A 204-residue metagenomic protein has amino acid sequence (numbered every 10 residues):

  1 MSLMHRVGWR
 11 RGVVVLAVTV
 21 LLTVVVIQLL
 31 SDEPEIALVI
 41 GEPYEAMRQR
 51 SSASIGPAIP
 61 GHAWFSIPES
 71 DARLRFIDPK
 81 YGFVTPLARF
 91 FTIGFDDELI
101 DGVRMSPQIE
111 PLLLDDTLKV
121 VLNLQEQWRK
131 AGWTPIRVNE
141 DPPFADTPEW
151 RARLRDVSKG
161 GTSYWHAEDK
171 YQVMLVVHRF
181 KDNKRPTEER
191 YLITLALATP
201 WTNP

Functional and structural regions predicted by a protein language model:
M1-W9: Short, Lys/Arg-rich N-terminal segment immediately upstream of the first membrane anchor
M4-H5, L22, F144: A general, composition-driven signal for non-globular sequence regions
R10-V15, T19-L99, S106-P107: N-terminal leader/targeting segments
V15, R50-S52, G56, F95 (+5 more regions): Generic alpha-helix signal with a bias toward terminal, lower-confidence helices and secondary-structure junctions
A37, G41, L122-Q125, M174: Generic detector of well-ordered alpha-helical segments enriched in charged/polar residues, highlighting helical
S52, A72-R73, I136, D141 (+1 more regions): Amphipathic alpha-helical interaction segments
A58-G61, S66-D96, P148-P204: Long, continuous compositionally biased terminal/linker segments
R89-G160: Long, charged/polar, surface-exposed segments that mediate recognition or autoinhibition
